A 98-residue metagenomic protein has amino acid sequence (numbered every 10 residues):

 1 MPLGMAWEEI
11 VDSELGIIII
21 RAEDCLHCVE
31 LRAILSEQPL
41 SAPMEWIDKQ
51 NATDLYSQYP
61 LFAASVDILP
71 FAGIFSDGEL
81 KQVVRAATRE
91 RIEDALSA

Functional and structural regions predicted by a protein language model:
P2-L40: Local sequence-structure signature of Cys/Sec-based thiol-disulfide redox active-site neighborhoods
L3, I20-R21, L40-S57: Thiol-based oxidoreductase modules, predominantly thioredoxin-like and allied folds used for disulfide exchange
I17-I20, P43-W46, I74-F75, L80: Residue-level detection of beta-strand scaffold positions
L26-H27, T53, I92: Eukaryotic short linear interaction motifs
R32-L35, P60-L61, A87-R89: Short, glycine/charged-enriched secondary-structure capping and boundary segments
T53-L69: Short Fe-S-cluster ligation motifs
I68-A98: Non-catalytic, surface beta->alpha helical segment in thiol-disulfide oxidoreductase systems
